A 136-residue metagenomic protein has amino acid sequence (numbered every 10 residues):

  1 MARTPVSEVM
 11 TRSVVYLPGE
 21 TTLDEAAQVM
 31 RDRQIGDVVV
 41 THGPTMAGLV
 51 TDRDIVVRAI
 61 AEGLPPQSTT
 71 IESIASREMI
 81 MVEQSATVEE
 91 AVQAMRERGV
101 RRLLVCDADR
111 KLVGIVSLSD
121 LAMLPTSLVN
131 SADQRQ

Functional and structural regions predicted by a protein language model:
A2-V14, S68-M79: Bateman (tandem CBS) regulatory domains
T4, T21, V50, T69 (+2 more regions): Short beta-to-alpha loop/turn elements within the nucleotide-binding domains of ABC transporters
S7, V15, D24, V56-V57 (+2 more regions): Nucleotide phosphate-binding site architecture
Y16-Q34, T41, V82-G99, C106-D107 (+1 more regions): The conserved cystathionine-beta-synthase
I35, V39, M46-A61, V100 (+2 more regions): Short beta->alpha transition motifs characteristic of CBS
M46, T51, L64-S73, E78-S85: Helix-adjacent hinge/juxtasegments
T126-Q136: Short, charged, intrinsically disordered terminal tails
